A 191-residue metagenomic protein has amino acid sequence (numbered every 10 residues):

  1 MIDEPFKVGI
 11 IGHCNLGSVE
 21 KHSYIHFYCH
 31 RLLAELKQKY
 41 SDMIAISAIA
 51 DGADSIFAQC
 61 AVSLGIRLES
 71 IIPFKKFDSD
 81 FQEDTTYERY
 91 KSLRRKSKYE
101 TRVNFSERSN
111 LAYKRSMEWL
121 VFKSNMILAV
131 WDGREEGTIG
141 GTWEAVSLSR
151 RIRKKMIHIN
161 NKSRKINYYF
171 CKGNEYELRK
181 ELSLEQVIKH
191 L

Functional and structural regions predicted by a protein language model:
I2-H190: Acidic/glycine-enriched connector segments
